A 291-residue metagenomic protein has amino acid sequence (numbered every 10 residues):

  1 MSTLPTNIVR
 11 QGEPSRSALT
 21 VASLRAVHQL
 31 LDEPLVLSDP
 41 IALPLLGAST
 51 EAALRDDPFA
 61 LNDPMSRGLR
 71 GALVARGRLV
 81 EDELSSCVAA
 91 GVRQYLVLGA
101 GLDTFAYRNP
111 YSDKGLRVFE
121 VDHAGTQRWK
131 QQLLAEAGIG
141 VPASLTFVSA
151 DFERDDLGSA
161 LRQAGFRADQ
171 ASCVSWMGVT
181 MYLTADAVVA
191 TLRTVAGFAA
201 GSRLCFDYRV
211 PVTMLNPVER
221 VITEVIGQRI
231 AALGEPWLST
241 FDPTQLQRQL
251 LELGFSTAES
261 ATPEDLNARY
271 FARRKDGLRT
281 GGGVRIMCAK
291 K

Functional and structural regions predicted by a protein language model:
M1-L96, A100-V148, D156, A168: Rossmann-like AdoMet
D122, M177, D207-Y208: Alpha/beta-hydrolase-fold catalytic nucleophile elbow
L145-F147, D156-S159, Y182-F198: A short, conserved alpha-helix within the catalytic core of class I
F166-A187: A short SAM/SAH-binding and catalytic strip from SAM-dependent methyltransferases
C173, L192-T213: Conserved beta-strand signature within the Rossmann-like core of class I S-adenosyl-L-methionine
E219-P236: Short, glycine-/aromatic-enriched active-site segment of Class I SAM-dependent methyltransferases
W237-P263: Short alpha-helix
N267-K291: Core SAM-dependent methyltransferase catalytic element
